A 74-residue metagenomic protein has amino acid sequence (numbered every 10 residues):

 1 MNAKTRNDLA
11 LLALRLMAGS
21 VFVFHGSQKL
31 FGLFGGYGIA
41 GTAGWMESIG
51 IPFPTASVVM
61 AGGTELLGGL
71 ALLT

Functional and structural regions predicted by a protein language model:
M1-L67, T74: Membrane-interface extramembranous regions
